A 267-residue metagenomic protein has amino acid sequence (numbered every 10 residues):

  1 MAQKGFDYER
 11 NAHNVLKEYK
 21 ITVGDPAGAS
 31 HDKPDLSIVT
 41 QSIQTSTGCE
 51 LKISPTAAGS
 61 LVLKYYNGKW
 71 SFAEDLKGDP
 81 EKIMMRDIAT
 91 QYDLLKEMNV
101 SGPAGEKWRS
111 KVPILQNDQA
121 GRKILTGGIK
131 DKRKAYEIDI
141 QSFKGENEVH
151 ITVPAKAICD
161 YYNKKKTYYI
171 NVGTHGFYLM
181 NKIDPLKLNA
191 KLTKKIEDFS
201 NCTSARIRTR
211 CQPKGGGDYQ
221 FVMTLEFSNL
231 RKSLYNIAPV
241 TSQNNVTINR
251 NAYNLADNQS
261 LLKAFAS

Functional and structural regions predicted by a protein language model:
M1-G68: Catalytic centers of nucleases
Q44-S242: Catalytic cores of nucleic-acid endonucleases
F227-S267: Hydrophobic, glycine-enriched assembly/anchoring segments
